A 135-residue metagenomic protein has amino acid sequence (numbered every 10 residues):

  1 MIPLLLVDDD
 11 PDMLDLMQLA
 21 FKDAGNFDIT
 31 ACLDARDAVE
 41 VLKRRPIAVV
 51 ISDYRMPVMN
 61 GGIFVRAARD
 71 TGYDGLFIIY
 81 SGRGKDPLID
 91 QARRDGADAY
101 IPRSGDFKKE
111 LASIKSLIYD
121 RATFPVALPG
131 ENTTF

Functional and structural regions predicted by a protein language model:
P11-T30: Two-component/phosphorelay signaling modules centered on CheY-like receiver
A31-E40, G61: Helix N-cap/capping motif at the beta->alpha junctions
K43-R45, A67-D74, D95: Conserved phosphotransfer cores of two-component systems
R45-I51: Active-site beta3 strand of CheY-like receiver
M56: Receiver (REC) domain active-site loop signature in two-component systems and cognate sites in sensor histidine kinases
I63, G84-I101, G105-A112: Alpha4 helix (beta4-alpha4-beta5 surface) of REC/receiver domains from two-component response regulators
Y119-F135: CheY-like receiver
